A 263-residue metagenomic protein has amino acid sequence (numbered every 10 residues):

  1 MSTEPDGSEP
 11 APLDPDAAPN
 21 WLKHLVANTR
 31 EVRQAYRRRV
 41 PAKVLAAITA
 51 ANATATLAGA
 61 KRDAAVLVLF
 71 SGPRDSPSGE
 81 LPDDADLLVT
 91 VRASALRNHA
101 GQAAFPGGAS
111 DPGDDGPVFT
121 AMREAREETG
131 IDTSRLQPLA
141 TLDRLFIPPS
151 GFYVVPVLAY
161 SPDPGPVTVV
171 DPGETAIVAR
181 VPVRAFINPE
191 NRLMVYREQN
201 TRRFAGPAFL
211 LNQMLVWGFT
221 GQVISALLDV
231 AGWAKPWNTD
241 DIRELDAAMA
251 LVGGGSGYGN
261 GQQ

Functional and structural regions predicted by a protein language model:
M1-F105, A109-E127, I131-L139, L145-L158 (+3 more regions): N-terminal leader/linker segments that precede catalytic domains of diphosphate-processing enzymes
V170-G206, L210: NUDIX/MutT-family hydrolases
